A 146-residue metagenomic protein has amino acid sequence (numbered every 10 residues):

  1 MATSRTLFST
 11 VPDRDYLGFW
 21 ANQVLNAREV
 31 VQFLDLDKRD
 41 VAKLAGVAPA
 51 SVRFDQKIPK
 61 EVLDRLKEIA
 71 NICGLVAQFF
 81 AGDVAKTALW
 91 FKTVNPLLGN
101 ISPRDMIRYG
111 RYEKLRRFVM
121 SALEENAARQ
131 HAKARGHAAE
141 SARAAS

Functional and structural regions predicted by a protein language model:
M1-S146: Non-transmembrane "mature" sequence context
